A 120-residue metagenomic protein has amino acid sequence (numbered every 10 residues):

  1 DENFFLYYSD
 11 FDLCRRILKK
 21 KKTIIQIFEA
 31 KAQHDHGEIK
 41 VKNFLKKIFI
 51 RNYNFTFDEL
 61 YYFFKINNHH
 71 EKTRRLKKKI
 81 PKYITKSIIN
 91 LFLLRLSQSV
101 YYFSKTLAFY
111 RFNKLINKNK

Functional and structural regions predicted by a protein language model:
E2-K31: A short, conserved alpha-helix in the catalytic core of glycosyltransferases
F5, Q33-F57: Nucleotide-sugar-dependent glycosyltransferase catalytic core
Y8, D12-C14, D35, K40 (+1 more regions): Residues in flexible loops and secondary-structure boundaries
K22, N67-N68: Residue-level recognition of short, structured coil/turn motifs that connect secondary structure elements
N43, I66-N67: A broad structural signal for alpha-helix termini and local helix breaks/kinks
I50-D58, N68-K120: Non-catalytic, C-terminal membrane-associated alpha-helical segments of glycosyltransferases
Y62-F63: Short alpha-helical functional segments enriched in proximate histidine and acidic residues
